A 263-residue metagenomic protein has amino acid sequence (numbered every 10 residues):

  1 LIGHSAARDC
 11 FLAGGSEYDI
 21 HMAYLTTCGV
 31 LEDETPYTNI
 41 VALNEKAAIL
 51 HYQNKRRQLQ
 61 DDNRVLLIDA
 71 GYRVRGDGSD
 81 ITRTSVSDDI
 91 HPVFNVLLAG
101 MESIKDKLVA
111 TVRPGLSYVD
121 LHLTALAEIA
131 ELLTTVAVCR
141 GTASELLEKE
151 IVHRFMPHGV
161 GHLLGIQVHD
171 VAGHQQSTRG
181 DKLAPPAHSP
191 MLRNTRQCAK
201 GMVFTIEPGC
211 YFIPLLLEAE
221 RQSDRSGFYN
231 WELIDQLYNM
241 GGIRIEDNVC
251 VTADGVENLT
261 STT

Functional and structural regions predicted by a protein language model:
L1-T263: Active-site neighborhoods and metal-handling regions in enzymes and metal-associated proteins
